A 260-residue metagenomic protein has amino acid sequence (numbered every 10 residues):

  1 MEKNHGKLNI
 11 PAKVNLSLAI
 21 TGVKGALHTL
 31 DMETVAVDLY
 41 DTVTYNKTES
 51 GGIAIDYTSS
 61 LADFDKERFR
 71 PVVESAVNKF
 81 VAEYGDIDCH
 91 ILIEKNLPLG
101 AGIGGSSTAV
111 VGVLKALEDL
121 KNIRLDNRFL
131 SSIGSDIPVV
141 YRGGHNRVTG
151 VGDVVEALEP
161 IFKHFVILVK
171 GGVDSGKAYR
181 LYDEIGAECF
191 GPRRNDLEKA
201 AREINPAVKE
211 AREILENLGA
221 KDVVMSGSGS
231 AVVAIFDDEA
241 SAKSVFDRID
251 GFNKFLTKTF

Functional and structural regions predicted by a protein language model:
M1-A101, E118-D119, I123: ATP-binding N-lobe of GHMP and related small-molecule kinases
E2, G6-N9, N15-E33, N122-D222 (+1 more regions): ATP-dependent small-molecule kinase catalytic core of the GHMP/sugar-kinase superfamily and closely related
T48-S50, I161-F162, S228: Short strand-connecting beta-turns/loops that link adjacent beta-strands
E74, N78, V111-L114, Y179: Predominant activation on well-ordered alpha-helical scaffold segments within soluble catalytic domains
E94, G104-S106, M225-S230: Glycine-rich beta-strand-to-loop/alpha-helix junction loops that act as flexible
P98-L99, P138, A231-V233: Short, active-site-adjacent cap segments at secondary-structure transitions
A101-S131, G143: DPxDG-like acidic metal-binding loop motif
